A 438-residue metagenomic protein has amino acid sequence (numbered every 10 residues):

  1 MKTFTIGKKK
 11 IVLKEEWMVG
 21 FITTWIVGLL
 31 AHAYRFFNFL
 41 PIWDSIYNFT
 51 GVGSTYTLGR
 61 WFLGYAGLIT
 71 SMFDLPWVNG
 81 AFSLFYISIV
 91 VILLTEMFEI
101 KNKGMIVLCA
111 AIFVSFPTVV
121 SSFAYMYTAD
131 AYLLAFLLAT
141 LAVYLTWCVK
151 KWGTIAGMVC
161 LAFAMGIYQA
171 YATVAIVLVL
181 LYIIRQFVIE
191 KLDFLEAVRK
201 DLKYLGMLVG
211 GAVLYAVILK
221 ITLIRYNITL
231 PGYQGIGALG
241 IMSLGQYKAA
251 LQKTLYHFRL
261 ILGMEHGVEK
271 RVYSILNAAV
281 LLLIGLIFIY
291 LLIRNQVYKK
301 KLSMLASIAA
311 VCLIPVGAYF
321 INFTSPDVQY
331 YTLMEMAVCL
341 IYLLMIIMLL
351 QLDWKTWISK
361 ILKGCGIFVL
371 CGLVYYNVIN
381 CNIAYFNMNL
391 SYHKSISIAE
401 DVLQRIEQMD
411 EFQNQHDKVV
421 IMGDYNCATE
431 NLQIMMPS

Functional and structural regions predicted by a protein language model:
L30, R35, D201-V280, N322: Membrane-lumen/periplasm interface segments of specific transmembrane helices in polyprenyl phosphate-linked
S54-W77, A81-F85: Short hydrophobic/aromatic helix or loop-helix immediately within or flanking a transmembrane segment in polytopic
Y56, R60, S83-Y86, G104-W147 (+3 more regions): Membrane-interface micro-motifs in multi-pass membrane enzymes
A139-T154, V188-L192: Membrane-interface transmembrane helices that cradle and orient dolichyl/undecaprenyl
G153-Q169, V174, L180: Membrane-interface alpha helices of multi-pass inner-membrane proteins
T154, N277, Q351-N380: Signature aromatic-anchored transmembrane alpha helix within multi-pass, membrane-resident enzymes that catalyze glycan
A175-V209: Perimembrane helix-loop-helix junctions
L373-M436: Membrane-embedded, lumen/periplasm-facing catalytic core of multi-pass transferases that use lipid-linked donors
